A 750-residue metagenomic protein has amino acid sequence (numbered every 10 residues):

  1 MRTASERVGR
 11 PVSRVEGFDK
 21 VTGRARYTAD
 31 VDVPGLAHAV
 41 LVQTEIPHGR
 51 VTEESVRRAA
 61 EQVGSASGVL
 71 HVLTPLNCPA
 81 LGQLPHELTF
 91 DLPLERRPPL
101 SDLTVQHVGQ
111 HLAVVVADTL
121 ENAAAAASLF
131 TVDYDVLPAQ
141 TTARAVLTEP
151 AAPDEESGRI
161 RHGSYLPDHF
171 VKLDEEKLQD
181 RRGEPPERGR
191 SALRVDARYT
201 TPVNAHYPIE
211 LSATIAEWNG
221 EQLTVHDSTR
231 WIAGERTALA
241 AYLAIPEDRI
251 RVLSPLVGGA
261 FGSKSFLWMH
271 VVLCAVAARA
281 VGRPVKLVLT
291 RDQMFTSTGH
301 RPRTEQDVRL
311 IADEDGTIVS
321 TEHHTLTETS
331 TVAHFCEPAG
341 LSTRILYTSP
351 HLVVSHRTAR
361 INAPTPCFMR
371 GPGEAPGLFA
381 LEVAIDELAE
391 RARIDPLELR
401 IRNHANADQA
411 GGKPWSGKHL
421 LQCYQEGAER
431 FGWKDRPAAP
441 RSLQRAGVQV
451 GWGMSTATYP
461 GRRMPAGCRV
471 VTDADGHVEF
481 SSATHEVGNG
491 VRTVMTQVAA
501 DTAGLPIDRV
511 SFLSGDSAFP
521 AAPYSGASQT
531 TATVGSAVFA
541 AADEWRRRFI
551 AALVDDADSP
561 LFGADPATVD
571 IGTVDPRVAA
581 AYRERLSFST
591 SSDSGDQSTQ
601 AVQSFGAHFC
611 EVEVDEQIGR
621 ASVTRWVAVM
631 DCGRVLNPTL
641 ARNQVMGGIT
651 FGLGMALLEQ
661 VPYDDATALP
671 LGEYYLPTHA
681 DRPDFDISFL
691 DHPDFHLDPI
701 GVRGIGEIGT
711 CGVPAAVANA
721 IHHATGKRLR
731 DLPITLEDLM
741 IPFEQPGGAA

Functional and structural regions predicted by a protein language model:
M1-Y165, H270: Flexible, low-hydrophobicity surface segments
V12-D19, S128-D135, R230, T237 (+4 more regions): Extended active-site and interfacial segments that coordinate phosphate-rich ligands in large catalytic machineries
V15-T22, E87-D91, E95, P167-T214 (+4 more regions): Glycine-rich loop/linker segments at domain edges
A66, P75-N77, A244-R251, R279-V285 (+4 more regions): C-terminal catalytic domains of large/alpha subunits in multi-subunit enzymes
G82-E87, A126-L129, R236-A238, F261-L267 (+10 more regions): Short acidic, glycine/serine/threonine-rich loops at helix termini
D118-T119, R283-T327, F539-P560: Phosphate/diphosphate-binding loops
P153-L243, H404-H477, P670-D686: Helix-loop-helix junctions that connect adjacent transmembrane helices in secondary transporters/permeases, recognized
L256, A260-G282, K286-V288, V491-V498: Thiamine diphosphate
